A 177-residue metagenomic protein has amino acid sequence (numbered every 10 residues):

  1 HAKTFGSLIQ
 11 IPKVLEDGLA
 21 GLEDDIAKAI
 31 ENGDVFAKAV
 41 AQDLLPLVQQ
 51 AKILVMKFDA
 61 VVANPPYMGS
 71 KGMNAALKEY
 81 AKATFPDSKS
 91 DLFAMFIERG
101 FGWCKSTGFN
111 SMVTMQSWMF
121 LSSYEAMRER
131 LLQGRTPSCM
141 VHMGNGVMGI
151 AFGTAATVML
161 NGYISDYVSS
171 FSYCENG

Functional and structural regions predicted by a protein language model:
H1-M56, A60: Class I S-adenosyl-L-methionine-dependent methyltransferase module
K52-G177: Signature of N6-adenine DNA methyltransferases within the class I
